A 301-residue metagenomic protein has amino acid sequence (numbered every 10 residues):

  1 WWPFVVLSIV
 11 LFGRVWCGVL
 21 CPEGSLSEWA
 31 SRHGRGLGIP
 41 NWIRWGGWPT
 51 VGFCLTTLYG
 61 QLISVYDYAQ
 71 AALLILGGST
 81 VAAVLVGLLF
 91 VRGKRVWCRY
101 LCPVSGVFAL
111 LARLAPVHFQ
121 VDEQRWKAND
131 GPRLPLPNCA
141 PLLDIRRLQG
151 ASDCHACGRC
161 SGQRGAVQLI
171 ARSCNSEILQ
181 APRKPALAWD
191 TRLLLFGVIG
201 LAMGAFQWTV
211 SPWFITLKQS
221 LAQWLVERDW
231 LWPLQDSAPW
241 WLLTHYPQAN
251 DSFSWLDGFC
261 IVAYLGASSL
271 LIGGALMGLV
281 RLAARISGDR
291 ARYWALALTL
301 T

Functional and structural regions predicted by a protein language model:
W1-C154, G158, G162-T301: Non-ligating segments of multi-cofactor redox enzymes
